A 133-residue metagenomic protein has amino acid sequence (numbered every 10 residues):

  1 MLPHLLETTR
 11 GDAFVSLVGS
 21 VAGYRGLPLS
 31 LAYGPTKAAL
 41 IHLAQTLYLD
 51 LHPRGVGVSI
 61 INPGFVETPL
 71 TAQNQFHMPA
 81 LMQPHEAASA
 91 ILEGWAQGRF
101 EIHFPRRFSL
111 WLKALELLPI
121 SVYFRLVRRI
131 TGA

Functional and structural regions predicted by a protein language model:
M1-R10, Y48-L49: Amphipathic alpha-helical dimer-interface segment in Rossmann-like NAD(P)H-dependent oxidoreductases
S16, V58-I61, T71, I91: Hydrophobic structural elements of the Rossmann-like NAD(P)H-binding subdomain that define the short-chain
S20: Residue(s) in the substrate-gating loop at a strand-loop-helix junction that position the organic substrate next
L27-L31: Active-site loop immediately N-terminal to the catalytic Tyr-X3-Lys motif of short-chain dehydrogenase/reductase
T36: Active-site helix of classical SDR
A39, L43-L51, I61: Hydrophobic alpha-helix immediately C-terminal to the catalytic Tyr-X-X-X-Lys motif of short-chain
I60, F76-W111: C-terminal helical subdomain
P63-Q73, H77: Short, flexible catalytic-loop segment of classical short-chain dehydrogenase/reductase
